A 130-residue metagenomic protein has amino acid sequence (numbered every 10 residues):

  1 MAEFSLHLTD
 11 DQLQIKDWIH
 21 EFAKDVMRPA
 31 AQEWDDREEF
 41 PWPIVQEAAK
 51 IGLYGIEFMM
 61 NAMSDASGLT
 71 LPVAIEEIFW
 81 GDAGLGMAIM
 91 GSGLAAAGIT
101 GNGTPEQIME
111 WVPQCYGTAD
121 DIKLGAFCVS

Functional and structural regions predicted by a protein language model:
M1-D11: Intrinsic disorder at enzyme termini
F4-S5, K16, R28-A31, M60: A short, structure-level motif marking secondary-structure boundaries and short turns
D10-Q14, I51-Y54: Short low-complexity stretches enriched in small and charged residues
D11-D25: A non-catalytic, amphipathic alpha-helix used as a structural packing/dimerization or gating element in enzyme scaffolds
F22-A30, T118: Short alpha-helical functional segments enriched in proximate histidine and acidic residues
Q32-S130: Glycine-rich flavin
